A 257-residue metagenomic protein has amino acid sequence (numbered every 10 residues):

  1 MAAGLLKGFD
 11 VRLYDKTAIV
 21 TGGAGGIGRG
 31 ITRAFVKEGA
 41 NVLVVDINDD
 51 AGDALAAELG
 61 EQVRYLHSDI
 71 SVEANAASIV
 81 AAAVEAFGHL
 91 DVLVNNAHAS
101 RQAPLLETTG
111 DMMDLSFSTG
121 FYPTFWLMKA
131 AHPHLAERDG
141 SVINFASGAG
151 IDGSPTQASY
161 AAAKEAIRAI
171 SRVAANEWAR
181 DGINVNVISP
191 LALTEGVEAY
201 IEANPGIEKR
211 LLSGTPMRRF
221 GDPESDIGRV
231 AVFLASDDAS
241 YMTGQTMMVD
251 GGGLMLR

Functional and structural regions predicted by a protein language model:
A2-R12, D152, T243-R257: Short C-terminal tail/terminal secondary-structure segment of NAD(P)H-dependent dehydrogenase/reductase domains
F87, F125-M128, H134, F220-V249 (+1 more regions): C-terminal substrate-recognition "lid" of short-chain dehydrogenase/reductases
V94, A179, N184, M242-G244: Short, small/polar-rich loop/turn modules that mediate ligand/substrate recognition or access, typified
P104-L105, T109-F117, L211: Substrate-binding pocket helix/loop in short-chain dehydrogenase/reductase
M128, A163, S171: Active-site helix of classical SDR
P133, N176-R180, S240: Alpha-helical segment proximal to the catalytic Tyr-Lys
S147: Residue(s) in the substrate-gating loop at a strand-loop-helix junction that position the organic substrate next
